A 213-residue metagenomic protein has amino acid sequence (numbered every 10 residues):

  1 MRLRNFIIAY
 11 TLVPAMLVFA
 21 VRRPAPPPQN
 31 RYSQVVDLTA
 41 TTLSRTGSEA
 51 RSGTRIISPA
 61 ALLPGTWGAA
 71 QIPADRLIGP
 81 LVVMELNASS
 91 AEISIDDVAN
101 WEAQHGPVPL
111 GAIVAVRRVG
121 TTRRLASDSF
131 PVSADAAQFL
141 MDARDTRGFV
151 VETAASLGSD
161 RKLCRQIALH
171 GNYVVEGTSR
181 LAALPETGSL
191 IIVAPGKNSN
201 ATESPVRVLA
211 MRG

Functional and structural regions predicted by a protein language model:
R2-G213: Active-/binding-site microenvironments in catalytic and ligand-binding cores
